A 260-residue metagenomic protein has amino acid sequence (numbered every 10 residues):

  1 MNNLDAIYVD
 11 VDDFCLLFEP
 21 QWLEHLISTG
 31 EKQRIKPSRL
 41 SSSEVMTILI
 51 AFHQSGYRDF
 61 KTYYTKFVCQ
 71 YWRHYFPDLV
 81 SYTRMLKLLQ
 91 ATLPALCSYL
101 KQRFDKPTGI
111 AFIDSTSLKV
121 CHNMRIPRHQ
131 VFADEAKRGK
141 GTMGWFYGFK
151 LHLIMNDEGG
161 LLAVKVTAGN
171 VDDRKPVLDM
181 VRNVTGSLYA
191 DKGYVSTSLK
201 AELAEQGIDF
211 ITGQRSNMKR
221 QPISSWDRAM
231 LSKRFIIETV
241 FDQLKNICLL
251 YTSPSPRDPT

Functional and structural regions predicted by a protein language model:
N2, Y8-V11, Q33, P94 (+1 more regions): Polybasic low-complexity intrinsically disordered regions
L17-I50: Basic, short loop/linker segments at the boundary and entry of helix-turn-helix/winged-helix-like folds
Q54-T62: Short helix-capping/linker segments at secondary-structure and domain boundaries
T62-H74: DNA-recognition alpha helix
F76-A91: Major-groove recognition helix of helix-turn-helix-like DNA-binding domains
N217-R220: Short gly/pro/ser/thr-enriched loop/turn and capping motifs at secondary-structure boundaries
S225, S232, D242-L250: Active-site proximal helix-loop segment of RNase H-like, two-metal nucleases, encompassing DDE(D)
Y251-P256, T260: Conserved small/polar residues in nucleotide/adenosyl-binding loops
